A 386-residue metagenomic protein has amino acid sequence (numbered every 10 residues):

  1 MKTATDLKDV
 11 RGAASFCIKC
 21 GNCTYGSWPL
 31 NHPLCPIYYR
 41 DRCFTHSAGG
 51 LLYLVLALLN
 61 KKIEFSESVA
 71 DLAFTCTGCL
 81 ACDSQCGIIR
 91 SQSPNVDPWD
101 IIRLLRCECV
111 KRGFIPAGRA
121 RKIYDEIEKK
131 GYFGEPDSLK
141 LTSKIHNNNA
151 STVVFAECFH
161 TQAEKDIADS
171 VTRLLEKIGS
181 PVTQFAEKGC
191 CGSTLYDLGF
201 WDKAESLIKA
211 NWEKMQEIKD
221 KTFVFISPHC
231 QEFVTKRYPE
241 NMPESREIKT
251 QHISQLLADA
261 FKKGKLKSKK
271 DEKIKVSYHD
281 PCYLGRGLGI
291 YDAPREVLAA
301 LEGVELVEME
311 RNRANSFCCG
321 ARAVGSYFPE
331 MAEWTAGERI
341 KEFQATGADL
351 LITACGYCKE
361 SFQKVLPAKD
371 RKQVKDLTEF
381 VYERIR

Functional and structural regions predicted by a protein language model:
M1-A73: Ferredoxin-type iron-sulfur electron-transfer modules and their immediate structural context
A4, H46-A48, L52-M242: Iron-sulfur-cluster electron-transfer modules
C17-S27, C35, C76-C86, C158 (+5 more regions): Short cysteine clusters
C23-P29, L34, D41, C82-I88 (+5 more regions): Secreted/processed peptides and extracellular or luminal domains of membrane proteins
I89-S91, F159-K249, Y283-A300, V304-R386: Cofactor-cradling patches in redox/metallo enzymes
T152-V154, V276, L351: Conserved hydrophobic helix-helix packing surfaces used for dimerization/oligomerization
E205-N211, L256-K263: Active-site glycine-rich loop that binds ribose-phosphate moieties when present
I253, D259-A300: C-terminal amphipathic alpha-helical segment
